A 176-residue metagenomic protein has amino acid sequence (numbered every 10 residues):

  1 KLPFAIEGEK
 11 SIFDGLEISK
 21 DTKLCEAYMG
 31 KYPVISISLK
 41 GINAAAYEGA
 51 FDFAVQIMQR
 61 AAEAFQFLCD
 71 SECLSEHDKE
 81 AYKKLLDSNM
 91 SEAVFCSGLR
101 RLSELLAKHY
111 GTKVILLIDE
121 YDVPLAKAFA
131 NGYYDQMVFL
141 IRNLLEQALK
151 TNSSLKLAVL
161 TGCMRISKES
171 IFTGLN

Functional and structural regions predicted by a protein language model:
K1-N176: Phosphate-binding site recognition
